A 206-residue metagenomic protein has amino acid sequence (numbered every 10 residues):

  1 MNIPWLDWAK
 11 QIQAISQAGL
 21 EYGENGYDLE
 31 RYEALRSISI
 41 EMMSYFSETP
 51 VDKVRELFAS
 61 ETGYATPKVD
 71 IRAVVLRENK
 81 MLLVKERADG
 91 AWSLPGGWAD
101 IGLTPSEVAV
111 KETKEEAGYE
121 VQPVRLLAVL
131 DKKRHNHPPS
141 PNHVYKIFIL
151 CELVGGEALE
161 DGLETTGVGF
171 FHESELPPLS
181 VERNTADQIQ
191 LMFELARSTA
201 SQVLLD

Functional and structural regions predicted by a protein language model:
M1-Y32, A91, A158, L163-D206: Nudix hydrolase/Nudix homology domain
A9, S16, R36-S39, A117: Long alpha-helical scaffolds
Y27-L29, E33-R72: Acidic, metal-coordinating catalytic segment for phosphate/diphosphate chemistry, firing primarily on the Nudix
R55-L94, V121, R125: N-terminal strand-loop-strand
A99-Q122, D131-Q188, M192, L204-D206: Unchanged
